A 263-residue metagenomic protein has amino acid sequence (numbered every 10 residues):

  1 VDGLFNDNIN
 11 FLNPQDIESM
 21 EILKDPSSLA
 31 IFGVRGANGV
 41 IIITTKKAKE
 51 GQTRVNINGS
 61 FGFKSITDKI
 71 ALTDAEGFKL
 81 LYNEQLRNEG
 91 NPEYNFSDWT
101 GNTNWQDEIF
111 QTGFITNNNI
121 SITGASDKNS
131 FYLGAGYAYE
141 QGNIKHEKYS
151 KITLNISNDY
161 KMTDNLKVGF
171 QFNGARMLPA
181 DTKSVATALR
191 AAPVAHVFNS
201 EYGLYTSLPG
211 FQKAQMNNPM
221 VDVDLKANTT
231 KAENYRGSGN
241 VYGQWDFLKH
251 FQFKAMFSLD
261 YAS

Functional and structural regions predicted by a protein language model:
D2-S28: Short acidic/polar hinge/loop motifs at secondary-structure boundaries that mediate gating or recognition
N6-N8, P26-I31, A48-G51, F63-I66 (+2 more regions): Short beta-strands and strand-coil junctions in structured, solvent-facing domains, enriched
A30, G36-G59, N118-S121: N-terminal periplasmic accessory domains that precede and gate Gram-negative outer-membrane beta-barrel machines
V40-I42, N117-N119, T153-I156, N173 (+2 more regions): Membrane-embedded beta-strand positions in outer-membrane beta-barrel channels/transporters
K49-T103, G142-E147, T153, S157-S238 (+1 more regions): Surface-exposed loop/interface segments of Gram-negative outer-membrane beta-barrel transport/assembly proteins
E50-Q52, S126-S130, T163-N165, D246-H250: Strand-connecting loop/turn motifs
Q111-D127, G136-A138, D222-Y261: Outer-membrane beta-barrel transmembrane strands
